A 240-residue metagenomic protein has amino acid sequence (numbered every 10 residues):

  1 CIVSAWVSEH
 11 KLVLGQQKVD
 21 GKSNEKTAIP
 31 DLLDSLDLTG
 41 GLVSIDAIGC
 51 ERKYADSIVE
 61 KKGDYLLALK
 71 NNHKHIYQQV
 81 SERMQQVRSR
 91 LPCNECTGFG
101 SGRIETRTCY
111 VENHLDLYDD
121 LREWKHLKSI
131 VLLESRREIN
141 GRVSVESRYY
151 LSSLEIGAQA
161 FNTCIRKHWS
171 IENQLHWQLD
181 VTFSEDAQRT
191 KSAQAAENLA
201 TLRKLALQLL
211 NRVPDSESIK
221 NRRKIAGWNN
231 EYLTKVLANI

Functional and structural regions predicted by a protein language model:
C1-I45, C50-K53, S216: Conserved, well-structured functional cores that handle cations and Mg-NTP chemistry
K11, I29, L42-C50, Y65 (+3 more regions): Short, conserved catalytic/metal-binding motifs centered on acidic residues
D34, G63, Q85, S89 (+2 more regions): Generic secondary-structure signature for well-ordered alpha-helical cores
K53-D56, Q78-Q79: A short acidic (Asp/Glu
A55-D64: Short, surface-exposed basic-aromatic patches at helix termini and helix-loop junctions that form
K70-K167: An anionic, glycine-rich sequence signature occurring as long contiguous blocks
L151, E155-R189: Short amphipathic alpha-helical "interface-anchor" segments enriched in bulky aromatics
Q178-I240: A short, flexible helix-boundary coil/loop motif
